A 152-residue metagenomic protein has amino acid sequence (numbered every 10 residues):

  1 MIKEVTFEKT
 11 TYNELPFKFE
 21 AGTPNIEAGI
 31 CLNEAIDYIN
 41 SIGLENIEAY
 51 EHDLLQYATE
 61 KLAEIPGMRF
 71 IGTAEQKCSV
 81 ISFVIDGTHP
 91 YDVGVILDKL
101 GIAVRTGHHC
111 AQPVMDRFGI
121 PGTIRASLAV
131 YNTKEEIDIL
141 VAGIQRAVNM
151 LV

Functional and structural regions predicted by a protein language model:
M1-V152: Pyridoxal 5′-phosphate
